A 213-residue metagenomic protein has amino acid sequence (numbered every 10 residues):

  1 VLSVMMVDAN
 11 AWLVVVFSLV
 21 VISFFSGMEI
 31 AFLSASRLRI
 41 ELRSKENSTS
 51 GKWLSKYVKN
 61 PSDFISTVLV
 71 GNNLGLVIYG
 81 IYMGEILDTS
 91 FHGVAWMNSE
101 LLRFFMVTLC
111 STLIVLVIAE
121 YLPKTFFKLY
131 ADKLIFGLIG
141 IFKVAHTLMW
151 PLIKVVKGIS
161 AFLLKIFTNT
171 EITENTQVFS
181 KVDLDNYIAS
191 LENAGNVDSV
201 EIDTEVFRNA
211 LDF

Functional and structural regions predicted by a protein language model:
V1-N196: Membrane-embedded alpha-helical segments of inner-membrane proteins
D203-F213: Tandem CBS (Bateman) regulatory domains
